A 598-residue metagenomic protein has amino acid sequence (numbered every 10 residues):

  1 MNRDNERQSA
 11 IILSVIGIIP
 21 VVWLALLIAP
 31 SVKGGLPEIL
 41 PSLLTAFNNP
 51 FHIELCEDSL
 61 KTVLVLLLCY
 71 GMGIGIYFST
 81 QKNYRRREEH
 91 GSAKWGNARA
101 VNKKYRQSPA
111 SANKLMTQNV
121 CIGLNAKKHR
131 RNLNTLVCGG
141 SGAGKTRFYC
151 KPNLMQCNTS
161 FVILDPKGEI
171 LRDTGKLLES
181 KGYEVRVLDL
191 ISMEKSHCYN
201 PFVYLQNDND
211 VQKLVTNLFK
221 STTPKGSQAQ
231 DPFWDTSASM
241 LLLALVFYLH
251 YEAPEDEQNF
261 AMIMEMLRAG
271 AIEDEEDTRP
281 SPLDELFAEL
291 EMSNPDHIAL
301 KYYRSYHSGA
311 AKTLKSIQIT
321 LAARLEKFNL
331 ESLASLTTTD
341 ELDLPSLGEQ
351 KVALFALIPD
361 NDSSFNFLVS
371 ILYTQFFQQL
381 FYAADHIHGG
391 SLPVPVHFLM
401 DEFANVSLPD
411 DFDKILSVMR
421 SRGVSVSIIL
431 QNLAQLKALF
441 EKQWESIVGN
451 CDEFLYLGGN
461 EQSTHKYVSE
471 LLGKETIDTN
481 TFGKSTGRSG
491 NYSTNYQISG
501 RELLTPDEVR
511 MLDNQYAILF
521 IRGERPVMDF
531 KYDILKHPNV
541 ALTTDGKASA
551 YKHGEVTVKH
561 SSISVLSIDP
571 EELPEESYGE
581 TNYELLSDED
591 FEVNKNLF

Functional and structural regions predicted by a protein language model:
M1-A143, R147-C150, S485, Q497 (+1 more regions): Basic- and hydrophobic-enriched, low-structure N-terminal and domain-boundary segments that flank ATP-binding catalytic
M1-Q8, C56-S111, P280-Y306, L325-L357 (+1 more regions): Short, charged N-terminal helix-start/capping segments
F47-P50, L60-N113, D208-L218, M262-A269 (+4 more regions): Short alpha-helical interface patches
E89-G96, V540-S549: Cytosolic juxtamembrane regulatory segments of membrane proteins
K94-N102, T117-K127, R147-F148, T313-I319 (+6 more regions): A broad, low-specificity signal for short, low-complexity segments enriched in glycine/proline and polar/charged
R131-V424, L439, Q443, D507-M528 (+2 more regions): P-loop NTPase motor domains
I358, D362, E402, L430 (+3 more regions): Short loop or secondary-structure boundary microenvironments that flank and position key functional residues
L416-V418, R422-I518: Conserved ATP-driven motor cores of ASCE-family P-loop NTPases powering translocation/secretion/packaging/pilus
